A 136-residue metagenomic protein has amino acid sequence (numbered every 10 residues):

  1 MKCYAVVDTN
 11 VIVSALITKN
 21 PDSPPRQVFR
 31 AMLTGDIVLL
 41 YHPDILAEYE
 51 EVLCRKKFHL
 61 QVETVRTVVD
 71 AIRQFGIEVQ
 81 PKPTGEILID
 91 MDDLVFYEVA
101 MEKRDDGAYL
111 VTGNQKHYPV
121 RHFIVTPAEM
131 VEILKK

Functional and structural regions predicted by a protein language model:
M1-L40: Short, well-structured N-terminal submotif of metal-dependent ribonuclease cores
V11-I12, I45, F96, K116-H117: Alpha-helix capping/helix-boundary segments
S14-L16, V52, R121, I133-L134: Residues that scaffold the ATP/ADP-binding catalytic core of kinase and kinase-like folds
A15-T18, T84-I89: Short, flexible loop segments at the rims of nucleotide/cofactor-binding pockets, characterized by
R26-R30, V69, Y97-A100: Short amphipathic alpha-helical segments and helix-helix/interface helices
R30-T84: PIN-domain endoribonuclease scaffold, especially VapC-family toxins
D90-Y109: Acidic, metal-associated active-site segment
D105-K136: Acidic, PIN/NYN-like endoribonuclease modules and their adjacent C-terminal/linker elements
